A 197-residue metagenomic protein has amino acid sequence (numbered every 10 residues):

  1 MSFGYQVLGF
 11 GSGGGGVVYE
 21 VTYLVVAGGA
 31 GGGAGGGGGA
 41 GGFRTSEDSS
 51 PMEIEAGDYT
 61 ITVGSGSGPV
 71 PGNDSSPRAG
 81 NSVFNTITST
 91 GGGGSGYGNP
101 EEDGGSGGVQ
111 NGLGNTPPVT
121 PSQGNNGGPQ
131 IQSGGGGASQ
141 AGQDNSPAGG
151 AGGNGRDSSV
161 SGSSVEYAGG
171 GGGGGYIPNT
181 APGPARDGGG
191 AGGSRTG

Functional and structural regions predicted by a protein language model:
S2-G197: Low-complexity, glycine/proline-biased repetitive segments and flexible coils/loops
